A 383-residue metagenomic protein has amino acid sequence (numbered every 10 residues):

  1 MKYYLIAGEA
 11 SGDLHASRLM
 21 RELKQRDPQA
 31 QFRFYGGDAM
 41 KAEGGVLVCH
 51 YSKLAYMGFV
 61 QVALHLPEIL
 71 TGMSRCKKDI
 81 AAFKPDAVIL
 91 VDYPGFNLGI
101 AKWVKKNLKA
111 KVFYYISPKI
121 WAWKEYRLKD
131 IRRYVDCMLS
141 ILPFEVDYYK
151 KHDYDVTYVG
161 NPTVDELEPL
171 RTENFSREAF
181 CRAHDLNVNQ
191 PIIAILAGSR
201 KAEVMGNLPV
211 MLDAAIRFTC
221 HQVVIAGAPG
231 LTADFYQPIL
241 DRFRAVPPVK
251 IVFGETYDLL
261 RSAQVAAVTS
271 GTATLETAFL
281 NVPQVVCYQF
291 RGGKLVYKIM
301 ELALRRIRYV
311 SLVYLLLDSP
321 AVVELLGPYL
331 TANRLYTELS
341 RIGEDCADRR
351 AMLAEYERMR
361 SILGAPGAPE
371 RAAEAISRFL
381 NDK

Functional and structural regions predicted by a protein language model:
M1-K383: Nucleotide-activated sugar donor-binding and catalytic core shared by glycosyltransferases and related lipid-linked
